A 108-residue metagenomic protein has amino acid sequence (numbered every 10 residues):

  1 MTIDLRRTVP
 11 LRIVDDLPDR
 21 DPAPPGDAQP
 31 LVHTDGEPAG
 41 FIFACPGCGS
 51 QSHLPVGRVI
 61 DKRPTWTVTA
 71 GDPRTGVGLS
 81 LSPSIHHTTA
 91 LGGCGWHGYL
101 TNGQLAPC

Functional and structural regions predicted by a protein language model:
M1-A44, S50-C108: A short Gly-Trp-Pro
